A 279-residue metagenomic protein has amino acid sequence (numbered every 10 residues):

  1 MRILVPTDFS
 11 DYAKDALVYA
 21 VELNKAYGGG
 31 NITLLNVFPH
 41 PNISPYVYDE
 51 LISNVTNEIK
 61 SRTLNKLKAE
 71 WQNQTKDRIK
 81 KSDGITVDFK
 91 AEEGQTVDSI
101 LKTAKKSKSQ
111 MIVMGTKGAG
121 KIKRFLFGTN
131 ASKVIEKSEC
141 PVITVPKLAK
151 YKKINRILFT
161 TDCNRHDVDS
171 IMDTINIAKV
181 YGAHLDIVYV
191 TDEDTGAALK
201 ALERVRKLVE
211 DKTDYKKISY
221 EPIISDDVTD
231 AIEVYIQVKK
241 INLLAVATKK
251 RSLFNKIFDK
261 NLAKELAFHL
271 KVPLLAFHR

Functional and structural regions predicted by a protein language model:
M1-N54, R156-P222, V238-I241, H269 (+1 more regions): Small/aliphatic-rich secondary-structure junction motif
S53-K66: A short acidic, glycine-rich active-site loop that binds or catalyzes chemistry on phosphate/adenosine moieties
N73-I112, T213-L244, K249-K264, F268 (+2 more regions): Structural beta-alpha unit
K108-Q110, A131, C140, I154 (+1 more regions): Local beta-strand N-terminus motif with an aromatic residue
G115, V142-K147, L274-H278: Short beta-strand elements of ligand-binding domains
F127-N130, A201-V205, F258-A263: Charged helix-capping and loop-helix junction motifs
T129-A149: Short, structured interface segments
